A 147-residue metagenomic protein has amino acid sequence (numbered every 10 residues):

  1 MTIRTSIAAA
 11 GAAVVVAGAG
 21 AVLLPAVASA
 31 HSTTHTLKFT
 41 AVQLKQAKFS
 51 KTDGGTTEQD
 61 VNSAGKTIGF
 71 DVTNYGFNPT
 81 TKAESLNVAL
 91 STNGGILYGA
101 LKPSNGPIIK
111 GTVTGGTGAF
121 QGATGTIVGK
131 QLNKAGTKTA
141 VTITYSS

Functional and structural regions predicted by a protein language model:
M1, T5, A28-H31, Y145-S146: Intrinsically disordered, low-complexity segments enriched in Ser/Pro/Gly/Ala and basic residues
T2-T5, V22, K110: Residues at the start of alpha-helices and the adjacent loop-to-helix junctions
R4-G18: Sec-dependent N-terminal signal peptides
A17, P25-A26, F39, Q46: Generic detector of low-complexity/intrinsically disordered segments and short hydrophobic N-terminal stretches
A19-H35: C-terminal region of N-terminal signal peptides and the immediate post-cleavage residues of exported proteins
H31-S147: Beta-strand-enriched cores of mature, soluble protein domains
